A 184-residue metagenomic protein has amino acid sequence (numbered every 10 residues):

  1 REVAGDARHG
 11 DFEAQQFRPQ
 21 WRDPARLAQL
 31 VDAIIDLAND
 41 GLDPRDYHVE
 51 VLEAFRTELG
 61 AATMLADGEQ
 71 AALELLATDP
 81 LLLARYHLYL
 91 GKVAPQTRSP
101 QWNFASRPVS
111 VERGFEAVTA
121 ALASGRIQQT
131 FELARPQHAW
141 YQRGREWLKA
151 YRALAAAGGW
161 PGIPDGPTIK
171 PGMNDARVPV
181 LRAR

Functional and structural regions predicted by a protein language model:
R1-R184: Auxiliary tRNA-acceptor-end handling modules of aminoacyl-tRNA synthetases
